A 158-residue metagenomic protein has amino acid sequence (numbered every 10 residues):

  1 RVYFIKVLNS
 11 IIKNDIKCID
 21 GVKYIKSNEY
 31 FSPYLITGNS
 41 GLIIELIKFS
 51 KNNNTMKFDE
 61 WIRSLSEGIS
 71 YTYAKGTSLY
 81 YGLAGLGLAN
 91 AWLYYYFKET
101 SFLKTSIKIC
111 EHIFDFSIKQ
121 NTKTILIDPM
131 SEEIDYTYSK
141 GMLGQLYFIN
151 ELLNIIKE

Functional and structural regions predicted by a protein language model:
R1-E158: Glycan-recognition and catalytic cores of secretory/periplasmic carbohydrate-active enzymes
